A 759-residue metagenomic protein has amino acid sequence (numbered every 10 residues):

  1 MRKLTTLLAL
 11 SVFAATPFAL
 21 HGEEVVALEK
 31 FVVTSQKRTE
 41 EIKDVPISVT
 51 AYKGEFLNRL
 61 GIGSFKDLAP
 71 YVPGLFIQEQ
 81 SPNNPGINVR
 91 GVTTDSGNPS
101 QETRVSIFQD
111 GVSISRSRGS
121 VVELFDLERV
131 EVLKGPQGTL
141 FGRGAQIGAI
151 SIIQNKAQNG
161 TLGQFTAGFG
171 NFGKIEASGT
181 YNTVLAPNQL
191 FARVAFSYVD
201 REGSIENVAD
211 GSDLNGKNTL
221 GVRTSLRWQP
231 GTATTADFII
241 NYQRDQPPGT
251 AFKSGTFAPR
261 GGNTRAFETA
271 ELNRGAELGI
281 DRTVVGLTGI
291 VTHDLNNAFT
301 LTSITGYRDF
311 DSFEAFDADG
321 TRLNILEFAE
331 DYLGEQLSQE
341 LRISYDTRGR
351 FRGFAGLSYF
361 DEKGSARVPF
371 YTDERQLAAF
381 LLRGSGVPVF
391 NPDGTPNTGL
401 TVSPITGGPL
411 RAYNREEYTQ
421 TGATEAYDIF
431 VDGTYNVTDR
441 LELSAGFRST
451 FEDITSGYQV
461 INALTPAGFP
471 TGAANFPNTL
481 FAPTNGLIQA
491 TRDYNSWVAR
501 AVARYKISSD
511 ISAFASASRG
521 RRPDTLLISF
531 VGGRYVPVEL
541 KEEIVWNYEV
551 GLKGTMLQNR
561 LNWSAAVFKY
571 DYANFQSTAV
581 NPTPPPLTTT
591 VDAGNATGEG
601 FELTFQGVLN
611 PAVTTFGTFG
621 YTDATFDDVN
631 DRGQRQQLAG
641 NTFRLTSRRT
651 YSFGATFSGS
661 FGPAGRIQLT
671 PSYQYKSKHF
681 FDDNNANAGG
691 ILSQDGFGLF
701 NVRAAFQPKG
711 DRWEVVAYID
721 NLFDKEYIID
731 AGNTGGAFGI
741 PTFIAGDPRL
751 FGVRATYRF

Functional and structural regions predicted by a protein language model:
T6, L20, Y332-S358, A515 (+2 more regions): Conserved C-terminal beta-signal and adjacent last beta-strands/turns of outer-membrane beta-barrel proteins
V26-G160, V550: Acidic, small-polar-rich N-terminal luminal/periplasmic segments of exported/outer-membrane proteins
E102-R104, R116, F125-K134, T139-V208 (+7 more regions): Outer-membrane beta-barrel translocator/receptor signature
I205-D213, T250-N273, D317-E327, P369-T419 (+6 more regions): Solvent-exposed loop segments that connect transmembrane elements
G211, K217-F354, F360-A366, N562-W563: Outer-membrane beta-barrel domain signature, strongest for Gram-negative TonB-dependent receptors and also present
R227-G231, S344-D346, S358-F360, G422-Y570 (+1 more regions): Structural signature of Gram-negative outer-membrane beta-barrels, strongest in the C-terminal barrel of TonB-dependent
G286, I290-D294, A298-F316, K506-R522 (+7 more regions): Membrane-embedded beta-barrel scaffold of Gram-negative outer-membrane proteins
F354, N436-L443, S564-D571, V591-D683 (+1 more regions): Gram-negative outer-membrane beta-barrel transporters
